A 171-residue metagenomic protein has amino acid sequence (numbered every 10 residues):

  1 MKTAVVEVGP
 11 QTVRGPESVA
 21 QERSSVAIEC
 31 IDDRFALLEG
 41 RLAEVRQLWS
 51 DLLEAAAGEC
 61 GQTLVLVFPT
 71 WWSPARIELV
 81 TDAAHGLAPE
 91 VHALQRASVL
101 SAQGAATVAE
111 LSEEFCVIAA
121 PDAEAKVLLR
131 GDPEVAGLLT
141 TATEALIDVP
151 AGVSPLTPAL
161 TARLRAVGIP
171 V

Functional and structural regions predicted by a protein language model:
M1-F68, A75-T81, K126-A142: Conserved phosphate-binding loops in N-terminal lobes of ATP-dependent enzymes of the actin/Hsp70/sugar-kinase
S18, S24-S25, S50, S73 (+3 more regions): Generic serine detector
F68-T70, V149: Short glycine-centered, acidic/aromatic-flanked micro-motifs in structured strand/loop junctions that mark active-site
I77-P170: Small-residue (GG/TT-enriched) beta-loop-alpha framework at ligand/catalytic clefts
